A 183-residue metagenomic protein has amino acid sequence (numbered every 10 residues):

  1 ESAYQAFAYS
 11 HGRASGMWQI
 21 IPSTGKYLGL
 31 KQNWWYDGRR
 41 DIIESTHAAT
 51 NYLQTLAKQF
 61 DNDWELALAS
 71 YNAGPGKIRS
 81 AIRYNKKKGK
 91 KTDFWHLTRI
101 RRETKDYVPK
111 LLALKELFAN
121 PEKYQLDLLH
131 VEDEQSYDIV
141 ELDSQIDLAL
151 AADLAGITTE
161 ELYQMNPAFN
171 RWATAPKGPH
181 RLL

Functional and structural regions predicted by a protein language model:
S2-A3, S23-G25, E116: Solvent-exposed coil/turn segments that connect beta secondary-structure elements in extracytoplasmic/periplasmic
S2-A3, Y9, N72-G76: An acidic- and aromatic-residue-enriched active-site/binding cleft used to recognize and process polar
Y4-A6, L126-D127: Intrinsically disordered, low-complexity segments enriched in polar/charged residues with Gly/Pro, especially when
A8-G29: Short, surface-exposed glycine/acidic/tryptophan-bearing loops
Y27, Q32-F60, L66-A69, A73-L183: Extracytoplasmic and endomembrane cell-envelope/extracellular-matrix remodeling and assembly machinery
